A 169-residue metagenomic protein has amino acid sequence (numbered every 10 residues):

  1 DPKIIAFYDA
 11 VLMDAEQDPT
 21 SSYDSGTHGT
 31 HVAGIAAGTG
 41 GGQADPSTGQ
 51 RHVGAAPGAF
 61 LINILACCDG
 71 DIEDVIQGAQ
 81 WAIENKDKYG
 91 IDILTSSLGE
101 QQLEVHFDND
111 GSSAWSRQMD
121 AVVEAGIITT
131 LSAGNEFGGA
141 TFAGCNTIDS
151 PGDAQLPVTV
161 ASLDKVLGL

Functional and structural regions predicted by a protein language model:
D1-Y8, L12-D74, D87-I93, E124-G126 (+2 more regions): Subtilisin-like serine protease catalytic core
Q43, Y89-L169: Catalytic-core segments of hydrolase enzymes
P46-Q50, Q77-Q80, G144-N146: Alpha-helical scaffolding within the catalytic cores of extracellular/periplasmic polymer-degrading hydrolases
D74-W81, A114, Q118: Well-ordered alpha-helical segments embedded in enzymatic catalytic cores
A79-Y89: Short, well-structured alpha-helical segments in soluble
